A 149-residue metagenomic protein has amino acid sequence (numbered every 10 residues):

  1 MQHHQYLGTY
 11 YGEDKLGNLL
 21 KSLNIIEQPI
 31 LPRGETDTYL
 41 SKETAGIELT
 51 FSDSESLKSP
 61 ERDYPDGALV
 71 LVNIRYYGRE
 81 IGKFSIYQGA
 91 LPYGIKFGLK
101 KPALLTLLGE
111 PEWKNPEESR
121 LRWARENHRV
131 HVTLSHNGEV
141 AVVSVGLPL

Functional and structural regions predicted by a protein language model:
Q2, Y11-L71, G78-E80, L91 (+1 more regions): A cross-family detector of function-defining hotspots
Y6: Interfaces and regulatory segments of ATP-dependent nucleotide/adenylate/phosphodiester-chemistry enzymes
K83-F84: Preference for well-ordered, secondary-structure-rich cores of eukaryotic proteins
Y87-G89: Short glycine-enriched loop/turn motifs at secondary-structure junctions
